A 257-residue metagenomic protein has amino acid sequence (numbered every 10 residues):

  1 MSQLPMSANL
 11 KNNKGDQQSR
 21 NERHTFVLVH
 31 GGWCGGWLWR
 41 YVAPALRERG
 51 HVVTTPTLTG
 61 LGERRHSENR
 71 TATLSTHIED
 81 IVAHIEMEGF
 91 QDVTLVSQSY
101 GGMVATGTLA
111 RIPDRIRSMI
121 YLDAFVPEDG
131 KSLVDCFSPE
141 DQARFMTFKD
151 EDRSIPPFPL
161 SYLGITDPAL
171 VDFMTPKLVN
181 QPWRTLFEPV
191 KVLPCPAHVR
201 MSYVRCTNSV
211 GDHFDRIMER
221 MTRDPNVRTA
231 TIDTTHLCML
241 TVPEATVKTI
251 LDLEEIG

Functional and structural regions predicted by a protein language model:
E22-R65: Conserved HGGG/HGGXW glycine-rich cap/lid loop of the alpha/beta-hydrolase fold
V52, L58-T94, A110-R111, D135-S138: Active-site loop/oxyanion-hole signature of alpha/beta-hydrolase fold enzymes
R70, A110-R111, R115-I116, I120-P156 (+4 more regions): Flexible "cap/lid" loop of the alpha/beta hydrolase fold
L95-S97, L122: Short beta-strand immediately N-terminal to the catalytic nucleophile in serine-hydrolase-like folds
S97, G101, A105: Gly/Ala-rich beta-loop-alpha elbow adjacent to hydrolase catalytic centers
P176-L193: Active-site nucleophile elbow and catalytic-triad environment of alpha/beta-hydrolase enzymes
Y203-R205: Short beta-strand/loop motif that positions the catalytic acidic residue of the alpha/beta-hydrolase fold
T207-L240, A245, D252-L253: Conserved loop-alpha-helix segment in the C-terminal half of the alpha/beta-hydrolase fold that carries the catalytic
